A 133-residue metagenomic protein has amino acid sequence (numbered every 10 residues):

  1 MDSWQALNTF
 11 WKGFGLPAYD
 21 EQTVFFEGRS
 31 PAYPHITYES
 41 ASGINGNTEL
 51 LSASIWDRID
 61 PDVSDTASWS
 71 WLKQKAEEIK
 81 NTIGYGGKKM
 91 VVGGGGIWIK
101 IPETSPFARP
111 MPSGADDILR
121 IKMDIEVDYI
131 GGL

Functional and structural regions predicted by a protein language model:
M1-Y19, E39-L133: Charged, amphipathic alpha-helical segments and their flanking helix caps
D20-S30: Short acidic low-complexity segments
R29-A32, N47: A short, polar/charged loop/turn motif at coil->beta-strand junctions and beta-hairpin connectors
P31-S40: A short, hydrophobic beta-strand-centered structural micro-motif
